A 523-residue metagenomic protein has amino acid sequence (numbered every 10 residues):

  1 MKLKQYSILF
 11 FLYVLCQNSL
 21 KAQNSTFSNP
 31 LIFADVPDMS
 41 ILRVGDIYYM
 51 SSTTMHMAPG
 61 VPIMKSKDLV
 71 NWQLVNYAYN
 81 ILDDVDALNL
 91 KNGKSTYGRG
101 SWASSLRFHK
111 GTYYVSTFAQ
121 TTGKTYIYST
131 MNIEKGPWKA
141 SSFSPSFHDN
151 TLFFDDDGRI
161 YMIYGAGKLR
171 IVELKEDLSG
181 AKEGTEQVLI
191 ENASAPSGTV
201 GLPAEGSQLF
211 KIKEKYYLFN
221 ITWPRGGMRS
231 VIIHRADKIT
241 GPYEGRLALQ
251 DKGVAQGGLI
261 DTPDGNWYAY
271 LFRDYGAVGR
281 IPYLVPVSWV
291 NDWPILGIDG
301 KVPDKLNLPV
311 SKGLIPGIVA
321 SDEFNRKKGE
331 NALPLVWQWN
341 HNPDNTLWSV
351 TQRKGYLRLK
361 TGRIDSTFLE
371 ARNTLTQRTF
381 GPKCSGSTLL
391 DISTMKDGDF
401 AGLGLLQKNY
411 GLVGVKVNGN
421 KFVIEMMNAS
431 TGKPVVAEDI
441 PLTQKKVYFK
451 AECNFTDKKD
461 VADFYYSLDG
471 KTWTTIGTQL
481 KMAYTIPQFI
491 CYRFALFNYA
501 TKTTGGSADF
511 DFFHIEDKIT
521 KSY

Functional and structural regions predicted by a protein language model:
M1-S25, D83: Bacterial Sec-dependent N-terminal signal peptides
A22-Y523: Carbohydrate-active catalytic/glycan-binding domains of CAZyme proteins, especially the secreted or lumenal ectodomains
